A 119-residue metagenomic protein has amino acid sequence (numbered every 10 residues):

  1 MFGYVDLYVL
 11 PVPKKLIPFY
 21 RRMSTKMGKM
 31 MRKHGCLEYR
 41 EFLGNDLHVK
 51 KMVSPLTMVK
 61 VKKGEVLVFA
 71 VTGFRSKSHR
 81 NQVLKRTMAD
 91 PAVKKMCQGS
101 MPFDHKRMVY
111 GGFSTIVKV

Functional and structural regions predicted by a protein language model:
M1-T25: Long, hydrophobic N-terminal alpha-helical segment
Y4, Y8, Y20, Y39-F42 (+2 more regions): Aromatic side chains
V5-V12, K51-T87: Short, well-ordered beta-strand segments in beta-rich or mixed alpha/beta enzyme and ligand-binding folds
V9-L10, K29, S100: Alpha-helical interaction segments
I17-F19, K29-G35: Short, well-structured hydrophobic secondary-structure segments
P18, S78-R80, K118: Residue-level signal for secondary-structure boundary sites
R21-M27, V83-P91: Short amphipathic alpha-helices in soluble, non-transmembrane regions that often serve as interface/regulatory elements
R32, C36-K63, A89-V119: Glycine-rich beta-strand-turn "strand-cap" elements at beta-sheet edges
